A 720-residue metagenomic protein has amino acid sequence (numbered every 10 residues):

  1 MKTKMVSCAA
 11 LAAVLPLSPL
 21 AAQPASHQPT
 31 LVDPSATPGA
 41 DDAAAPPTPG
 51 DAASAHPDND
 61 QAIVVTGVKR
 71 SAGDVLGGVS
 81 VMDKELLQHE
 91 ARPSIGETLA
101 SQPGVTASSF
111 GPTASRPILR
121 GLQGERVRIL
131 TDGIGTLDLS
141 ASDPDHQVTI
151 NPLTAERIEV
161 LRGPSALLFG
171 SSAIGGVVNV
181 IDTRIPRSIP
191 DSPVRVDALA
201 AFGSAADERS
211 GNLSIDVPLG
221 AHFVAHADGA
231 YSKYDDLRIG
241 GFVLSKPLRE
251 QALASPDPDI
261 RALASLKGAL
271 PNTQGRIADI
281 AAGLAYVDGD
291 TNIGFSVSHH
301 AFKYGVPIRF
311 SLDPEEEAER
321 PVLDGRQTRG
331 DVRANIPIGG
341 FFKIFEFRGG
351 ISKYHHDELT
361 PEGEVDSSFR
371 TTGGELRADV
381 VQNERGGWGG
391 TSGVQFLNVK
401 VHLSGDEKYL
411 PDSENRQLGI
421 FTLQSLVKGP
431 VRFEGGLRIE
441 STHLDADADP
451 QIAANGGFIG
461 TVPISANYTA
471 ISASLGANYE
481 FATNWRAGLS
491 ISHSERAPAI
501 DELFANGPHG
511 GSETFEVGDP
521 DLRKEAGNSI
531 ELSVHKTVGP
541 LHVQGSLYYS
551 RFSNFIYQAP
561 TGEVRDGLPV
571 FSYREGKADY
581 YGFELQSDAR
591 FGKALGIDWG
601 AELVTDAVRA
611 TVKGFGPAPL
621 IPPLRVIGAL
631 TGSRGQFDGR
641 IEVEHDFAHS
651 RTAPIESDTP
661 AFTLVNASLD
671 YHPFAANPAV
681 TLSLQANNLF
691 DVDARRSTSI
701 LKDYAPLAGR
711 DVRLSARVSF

Functional and structural regions predicted by a protein language model:
S26-Q88, G96, G124: Short, acidic, small-residue-rich periplasmic hinge/interaction motif at the N-terminus of Gram-negative outer-membrane
G135-P164: Short acidic/polar hinge/loop motifs at secondary-structure boundaries that mediate gating or recognition
S204-Y234, L244-Y304, R326-P337, E384-W388 (+5 more regions): Transmembrane beta-barrel wall of Gram-negative outer-membrane proteins
G240, E495, S553, Y671-F720: C-terminal beta-signal and adjacent terminal beta-strands/loops of Gram-negative outer-membrane beta-barrel proteins
P271-I277, D290-F345, I351-G373, D406-E414 (+1 more regions): Flexible loop and strand-edge segments within Gram-negative outer membrane beta-barrel domains
A301-K303, I308-F310, K353, S441-I459 (+5 more regions): Surface-exposed extracellular loop regions of Gram-negative outer-membrane beta-barrel proteins, predominantly
T371-V380, V517-R523, S529, V538-E602 (+1 more regions): Outer membrane beta-barrel strand-and-loop segments of large Gram-negative receptors, especially TonB-dependent
G390, F433, H542-V543, Y548-F552 (+1 more regions): Gram-negative outer-membrane beta-barrel transporters
